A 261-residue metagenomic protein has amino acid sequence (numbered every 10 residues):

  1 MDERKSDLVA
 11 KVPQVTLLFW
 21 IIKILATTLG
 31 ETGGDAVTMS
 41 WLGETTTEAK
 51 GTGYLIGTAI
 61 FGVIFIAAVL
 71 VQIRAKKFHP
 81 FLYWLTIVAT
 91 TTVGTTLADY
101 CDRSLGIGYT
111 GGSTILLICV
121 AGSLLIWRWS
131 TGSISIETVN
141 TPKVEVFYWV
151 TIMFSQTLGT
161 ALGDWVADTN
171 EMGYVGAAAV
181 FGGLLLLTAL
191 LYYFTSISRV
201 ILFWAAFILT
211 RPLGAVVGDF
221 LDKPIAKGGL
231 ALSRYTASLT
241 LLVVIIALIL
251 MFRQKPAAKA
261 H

Functional and structural regions predicted by a protein language model:
M1-H261: Polytopic alpha-helical membrane proteins, predominantly small-molecule transporters/carriers
